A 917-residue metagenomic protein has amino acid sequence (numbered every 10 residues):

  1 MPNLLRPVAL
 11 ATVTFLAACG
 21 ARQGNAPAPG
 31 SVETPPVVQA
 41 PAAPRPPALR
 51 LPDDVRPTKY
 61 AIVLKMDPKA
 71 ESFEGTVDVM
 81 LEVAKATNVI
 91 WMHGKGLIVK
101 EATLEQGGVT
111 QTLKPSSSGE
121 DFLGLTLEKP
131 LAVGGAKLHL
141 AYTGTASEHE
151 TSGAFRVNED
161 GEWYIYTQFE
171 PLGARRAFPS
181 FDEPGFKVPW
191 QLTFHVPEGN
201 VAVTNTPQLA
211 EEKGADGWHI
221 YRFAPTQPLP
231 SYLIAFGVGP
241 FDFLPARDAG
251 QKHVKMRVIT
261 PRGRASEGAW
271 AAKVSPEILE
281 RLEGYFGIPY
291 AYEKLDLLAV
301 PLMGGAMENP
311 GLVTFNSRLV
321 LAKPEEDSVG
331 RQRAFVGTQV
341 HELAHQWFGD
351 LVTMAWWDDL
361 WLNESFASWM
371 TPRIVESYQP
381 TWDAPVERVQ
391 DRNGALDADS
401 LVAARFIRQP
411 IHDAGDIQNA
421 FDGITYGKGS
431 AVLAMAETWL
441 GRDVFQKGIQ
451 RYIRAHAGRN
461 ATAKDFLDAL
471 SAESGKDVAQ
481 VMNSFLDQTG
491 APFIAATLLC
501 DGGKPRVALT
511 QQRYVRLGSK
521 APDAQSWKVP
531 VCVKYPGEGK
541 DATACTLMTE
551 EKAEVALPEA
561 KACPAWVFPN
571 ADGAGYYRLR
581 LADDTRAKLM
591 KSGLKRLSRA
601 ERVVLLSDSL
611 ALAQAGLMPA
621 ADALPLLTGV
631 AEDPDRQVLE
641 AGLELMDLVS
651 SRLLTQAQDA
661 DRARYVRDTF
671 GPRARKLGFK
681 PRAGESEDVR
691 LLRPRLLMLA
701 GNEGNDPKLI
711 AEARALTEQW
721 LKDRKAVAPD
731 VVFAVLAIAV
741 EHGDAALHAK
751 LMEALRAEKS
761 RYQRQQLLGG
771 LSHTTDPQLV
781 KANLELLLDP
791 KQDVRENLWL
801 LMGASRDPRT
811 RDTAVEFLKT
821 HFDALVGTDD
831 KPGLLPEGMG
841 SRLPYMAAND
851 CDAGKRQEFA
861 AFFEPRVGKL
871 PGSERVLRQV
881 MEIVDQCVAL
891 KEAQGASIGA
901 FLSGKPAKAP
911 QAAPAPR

Functional and structural regions predicted by a protein language model:
V8-A18: Bacterial N-terminal signal peptides
C19-E74, D160-W163, P184, A479: N-terminal, polar/Ser/Thr-rich
G24-E33, V99, F223, Q251-Q512 (+6 more regions): Hydrophobic alpha-helical and helix-loop surface patches within well-folded domains that function as non-catalytic
G75, T167-L172, P179-V340, S368-P372 (+6 more regions): Hydrophobic helix-coil surface modules that form long, contiguous segments used for peptide/substrate interaction
T87-Q111, S526-Y535: Solvent-exposed beta-hairpin/edge-strand motifs
G96-E159, A215-G217, K552-A562: A surface-exposed beta-strand-loop module
L123, K129-N200, V515-V529: Surface-exposed, acidic/Ser/Thr-rich flexible loop segments
R392-N393, A508, A521, P536-C545 (+1 more regions): Long, ordered, helix-rich scaffold segments
